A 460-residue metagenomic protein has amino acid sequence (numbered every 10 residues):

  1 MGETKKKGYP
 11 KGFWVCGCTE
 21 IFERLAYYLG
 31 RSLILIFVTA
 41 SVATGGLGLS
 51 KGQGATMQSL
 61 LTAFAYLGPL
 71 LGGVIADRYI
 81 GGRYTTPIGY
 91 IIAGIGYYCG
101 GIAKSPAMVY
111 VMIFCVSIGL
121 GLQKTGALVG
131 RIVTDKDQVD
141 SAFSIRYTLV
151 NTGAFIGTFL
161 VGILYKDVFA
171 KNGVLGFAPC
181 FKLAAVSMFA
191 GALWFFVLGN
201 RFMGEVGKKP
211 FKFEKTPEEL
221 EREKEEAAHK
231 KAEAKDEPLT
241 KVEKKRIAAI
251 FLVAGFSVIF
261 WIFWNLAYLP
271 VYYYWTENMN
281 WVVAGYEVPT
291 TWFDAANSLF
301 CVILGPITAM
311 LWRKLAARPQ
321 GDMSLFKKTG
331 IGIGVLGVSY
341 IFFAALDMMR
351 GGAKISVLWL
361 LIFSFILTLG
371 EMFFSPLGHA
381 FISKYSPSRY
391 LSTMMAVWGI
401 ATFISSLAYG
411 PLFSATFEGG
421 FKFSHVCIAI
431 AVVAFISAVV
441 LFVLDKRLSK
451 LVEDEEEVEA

Functional and structural regions predicted by a protein language model:
M1-V15, D135-D140, G162-Y286, T308 (+3 more regions): Intracellular loop-helix junctions on the cytosolic face of multi-pass helical membrane proteins
S32-Q53, L269-F293: Short amphipathic helix-loop junctions that connect adjacent transmembrane helices in Major Facilitator Superfamily/SLC
T56-A76, A295-M310: Central cavity-lining transmembrane alpha-helices of secondary-active solute carriers, predominantly the Major
P69-K104: Conserved MFS/SLC helix-loop-helix module at the cytosolic interface between two early adjacent transmembrane helices
R78-Y90, K314-G334: Cytoplasmic membrane-interface "Motif A"-like loop-to-helix N-cap segments of 12-TM Major Facilitator Superfamily
I91-V109, I333-G352: C-terminal ends and interior cores of transmembrane alpha-helices in multi-pass membrane transporters/permeases
G96, A107-K124, G352-F373: Hydrophobic core of transmembrane alpha-helices in multi-pass small-molecule transporters, especially MFS/SLC-type
D140-K166, A184-G191, N297-C301, M395-Y409: Glycine-rich segments within core transmembrane alpha-helices of 12-TM secondary carriers
